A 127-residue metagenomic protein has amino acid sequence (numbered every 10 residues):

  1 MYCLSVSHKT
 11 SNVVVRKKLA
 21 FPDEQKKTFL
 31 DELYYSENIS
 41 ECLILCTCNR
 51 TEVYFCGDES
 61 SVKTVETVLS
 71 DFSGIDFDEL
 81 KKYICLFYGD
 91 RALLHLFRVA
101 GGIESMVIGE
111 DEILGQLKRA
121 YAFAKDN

Functional and structural regions predicted by a protein language model:
M1-N127: N-terminal ligand-binding/catalytic initiation module
